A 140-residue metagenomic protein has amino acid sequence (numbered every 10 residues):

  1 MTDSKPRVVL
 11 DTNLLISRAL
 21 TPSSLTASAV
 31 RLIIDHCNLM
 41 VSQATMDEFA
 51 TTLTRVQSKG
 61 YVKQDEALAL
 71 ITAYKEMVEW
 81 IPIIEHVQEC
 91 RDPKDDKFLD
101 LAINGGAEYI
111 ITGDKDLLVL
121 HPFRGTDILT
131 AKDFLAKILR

Functional and structural regions predicted by a protein language model:
M1-V41: Short, well-structured N-terminal submotif of metal-dependent ribonuclease cores
S17-A19, T52, Y61, L120 (+1 more regions): Residues that scaffold the ATP/ADP-binding catalytic core of kinase and kinase-like folds
R31, L101, L120: Hydrophobic/aromatic ligand-binding patch that stacks against planar heteroaromatic rings of cofactors or nucleotides
L32-H86: PIN-domain endoribonuclease scaffold, especially VapC-family toxins
H36-L39, G106-E108, T126: Short active-site oxyanion
E76-Y109: Active-site neighborhoods of divalent-metal-dependent phosphate/nucleic-acid chemistry enzymes
G105, K115-R140: Acidic, PIN/NYN-like endoribonuclease modules and their adjacent C-terminal/linker elements
T112: Short beta-strand and adjacent tight-turn residues that come in two discontinuous sequence segments and form the edges
